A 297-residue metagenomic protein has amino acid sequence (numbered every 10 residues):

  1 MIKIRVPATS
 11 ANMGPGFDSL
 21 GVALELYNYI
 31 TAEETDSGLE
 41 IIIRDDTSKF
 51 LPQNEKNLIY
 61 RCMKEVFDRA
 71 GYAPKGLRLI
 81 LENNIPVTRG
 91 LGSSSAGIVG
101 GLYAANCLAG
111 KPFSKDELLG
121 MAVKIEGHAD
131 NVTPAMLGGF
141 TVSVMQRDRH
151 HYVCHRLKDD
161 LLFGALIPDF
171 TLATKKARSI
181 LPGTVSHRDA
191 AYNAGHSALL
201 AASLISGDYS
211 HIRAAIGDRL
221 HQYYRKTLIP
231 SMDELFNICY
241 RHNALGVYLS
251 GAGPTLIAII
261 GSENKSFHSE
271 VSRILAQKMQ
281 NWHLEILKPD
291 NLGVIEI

Functional and structural regions predicted by a protein language model:
M1-R89, C107, K111-F113, D290-L292 (+1 more regions): ATP-binding N-lobe of GHMP and related small-molecule kinases
V6-D18, E82-A105, G127-N131, V247-P254: Glycine/serine-rich anion-binding loops at beta->alpha junctions that coordinate negatively charged ligand groups
L26, L91-K115, M136-G138, Q146: DPxDG-like acidic metal-binding loop motif
E33, A135-Q146, A258-G261, E296-I297: Short beta-strand-to-turn element immediately C-terminal to the catalytic PLP-Schiff-base lysine in fold type I
G38-E40, L51, T174, E263-E270: Short, conserved charged micro-motifs
F113-D160, V247, G253: Alpha/beta catalytic cores of group-transfer enzymes, especially the acyltransferase/condensing modules of polyketide
T141, M145-V153, T171-S203: Anionic-ligand binding region
L204-I297: Glycine-rich, charge-dense phosphate/pyrophosphate-binding loop(s) and the adjacent flexible "lid"/catalytic subdomain
